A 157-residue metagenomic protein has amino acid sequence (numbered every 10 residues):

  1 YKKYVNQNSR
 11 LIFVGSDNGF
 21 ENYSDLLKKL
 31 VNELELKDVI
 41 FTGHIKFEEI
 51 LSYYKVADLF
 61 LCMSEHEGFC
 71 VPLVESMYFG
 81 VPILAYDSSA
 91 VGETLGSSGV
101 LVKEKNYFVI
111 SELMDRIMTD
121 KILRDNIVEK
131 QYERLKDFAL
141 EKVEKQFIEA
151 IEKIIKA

Functional and structural regions predicted by a protein language model:
R10-D25, G43: Glycosyltransferase donor-sugar binding loop
S24-I45: Nucleotide-activated donor-binding/catalytic signature segment of Leloir-type glycosyltransferases, i.e., the conserved
I45, S52-A57: Short alpha-helical donor nucleotide-sugar binding micro-motif in glycosyltransferases
E65: Aromatic "clamp/platform" in nucleotide-sugar-dependent glycosyltransferases that forms part of the donor/acceptor
L73, P82-A85: Short hydrophobic beta-strand element within catalytic cores of glycosyltransferases and related nucleotide-activated
V100-Y107, R116-K121: Conserved acidic donor-binding segment of nucleotide-sugar-dependent glycosyltransferases
L123-D137, E149: A short, well-ordered alpha-helix in the C-terminal region of glycosyltransferases
L140-A157: C-terminal alpha-helical cap of glycosyltransferases
